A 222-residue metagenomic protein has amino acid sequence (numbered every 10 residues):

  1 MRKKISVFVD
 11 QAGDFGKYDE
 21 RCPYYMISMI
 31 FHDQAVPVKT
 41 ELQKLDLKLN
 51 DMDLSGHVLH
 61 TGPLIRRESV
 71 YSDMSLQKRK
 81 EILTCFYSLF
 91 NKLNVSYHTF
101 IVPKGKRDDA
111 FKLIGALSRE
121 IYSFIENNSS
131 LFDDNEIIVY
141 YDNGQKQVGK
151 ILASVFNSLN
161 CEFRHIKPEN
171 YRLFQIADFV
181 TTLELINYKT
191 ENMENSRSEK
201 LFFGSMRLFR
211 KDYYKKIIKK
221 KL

Functional and structural regions predicted by a protein language model:
M1-L222: Phosphate-ester processing/binding pockets and catalytic centers
